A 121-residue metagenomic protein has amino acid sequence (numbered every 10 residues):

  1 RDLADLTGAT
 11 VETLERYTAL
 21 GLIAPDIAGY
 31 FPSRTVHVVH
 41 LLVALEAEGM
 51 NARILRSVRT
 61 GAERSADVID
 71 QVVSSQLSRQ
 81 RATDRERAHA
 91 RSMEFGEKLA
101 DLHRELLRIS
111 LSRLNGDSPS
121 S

Functional and structural regions predicted by a protein language model:
R1-D5, V11, E15, A19-S121: Arg/Lys-rich, alpha-helical DNA-contact motif
